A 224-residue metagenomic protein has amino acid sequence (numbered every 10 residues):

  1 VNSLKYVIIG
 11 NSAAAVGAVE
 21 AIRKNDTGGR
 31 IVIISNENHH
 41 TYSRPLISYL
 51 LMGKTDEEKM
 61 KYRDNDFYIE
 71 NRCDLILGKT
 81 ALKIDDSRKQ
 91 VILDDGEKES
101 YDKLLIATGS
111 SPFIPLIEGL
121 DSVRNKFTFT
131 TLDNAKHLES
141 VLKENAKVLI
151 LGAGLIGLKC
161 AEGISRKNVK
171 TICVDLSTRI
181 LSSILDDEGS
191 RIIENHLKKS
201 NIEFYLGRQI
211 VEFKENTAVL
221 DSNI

Functional and structural regions predicted by a protein language model:
V1-V7, D64-L149, A218-I224: FAD-binding core/adjacent interface of flavoenzyme oxidoreductases
N2-D74, A161-I184, E188: Beta1-alpha1 glycine-rich phosphate/pyrophosphate-binding loop at the start of Rossmann-like nucleotide-binding domains
G10-A13, T130-T131, G152-I156: Glycine-rich Rossmann-fold phosphate-binding loop(s) that bind the pyrophosphate of adenine dinucleotide cofactors
A15, R44, K61, I114 (+3 more regions): A general structural signal for well-ordered alpha-helical segments in protein cores
D26-G28, Y68-E70, I76, D121-V123 (+4 more regions): Short, well-ordered coil/turn elements that cap or connect secondary structure elements
N38, S111-P112, V211: Residue-level marker for beta-strand->alpha-helix junctions and adjacent short loops that shape enzyme
L75-I92, E99, K167-I224: A Rossmann-like FAD-binding core segment of flavoenzymes
L105, I117, H137-S200: Compact, aliphatic and Gly/Pro-tolerant "microcore" segments centered on a short helix or tight beta-hairpin and their
